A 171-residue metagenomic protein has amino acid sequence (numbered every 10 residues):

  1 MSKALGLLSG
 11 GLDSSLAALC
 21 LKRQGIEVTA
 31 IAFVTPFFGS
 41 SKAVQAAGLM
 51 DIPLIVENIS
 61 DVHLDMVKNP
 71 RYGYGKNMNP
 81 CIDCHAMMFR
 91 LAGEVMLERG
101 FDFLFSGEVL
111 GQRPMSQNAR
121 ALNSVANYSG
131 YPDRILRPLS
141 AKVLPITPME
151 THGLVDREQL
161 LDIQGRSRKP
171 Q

Functional and structural regions predicted by a protein language model:
M1-Q171: ATP-dependent adenylation/nucleotidyltransferase module used to activate substrates
